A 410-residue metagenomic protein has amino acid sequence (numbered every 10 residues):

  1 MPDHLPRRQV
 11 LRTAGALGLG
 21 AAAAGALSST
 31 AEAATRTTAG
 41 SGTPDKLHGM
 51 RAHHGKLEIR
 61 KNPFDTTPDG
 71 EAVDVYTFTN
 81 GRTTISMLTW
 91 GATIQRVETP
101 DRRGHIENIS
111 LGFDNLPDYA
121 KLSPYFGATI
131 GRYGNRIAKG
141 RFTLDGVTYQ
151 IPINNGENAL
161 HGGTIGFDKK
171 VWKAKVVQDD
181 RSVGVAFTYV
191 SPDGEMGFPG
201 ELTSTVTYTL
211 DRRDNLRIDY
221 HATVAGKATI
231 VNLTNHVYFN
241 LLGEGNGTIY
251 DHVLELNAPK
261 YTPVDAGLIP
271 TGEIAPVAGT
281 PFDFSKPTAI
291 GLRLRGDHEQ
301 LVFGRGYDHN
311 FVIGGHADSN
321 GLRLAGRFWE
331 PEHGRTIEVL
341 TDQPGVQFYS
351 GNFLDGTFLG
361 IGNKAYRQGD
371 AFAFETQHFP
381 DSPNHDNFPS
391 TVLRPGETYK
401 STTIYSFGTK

Functional and structural regions predicted by a protein language model:
M1-G18: N-terminal secretory signal peptides and thylakoid transit peptides that target proteins across membranes
P2-H4, G42-K410: An exposed, glycine/acidic-rich loop-and-rim segment of catalytic or binding clefts
G18-G25: Bacterial N-terminal signal peptides
L27-G40: Signal peptide processing junction and immediate N-terminal pro/mature segment of secreted/exported proteins
